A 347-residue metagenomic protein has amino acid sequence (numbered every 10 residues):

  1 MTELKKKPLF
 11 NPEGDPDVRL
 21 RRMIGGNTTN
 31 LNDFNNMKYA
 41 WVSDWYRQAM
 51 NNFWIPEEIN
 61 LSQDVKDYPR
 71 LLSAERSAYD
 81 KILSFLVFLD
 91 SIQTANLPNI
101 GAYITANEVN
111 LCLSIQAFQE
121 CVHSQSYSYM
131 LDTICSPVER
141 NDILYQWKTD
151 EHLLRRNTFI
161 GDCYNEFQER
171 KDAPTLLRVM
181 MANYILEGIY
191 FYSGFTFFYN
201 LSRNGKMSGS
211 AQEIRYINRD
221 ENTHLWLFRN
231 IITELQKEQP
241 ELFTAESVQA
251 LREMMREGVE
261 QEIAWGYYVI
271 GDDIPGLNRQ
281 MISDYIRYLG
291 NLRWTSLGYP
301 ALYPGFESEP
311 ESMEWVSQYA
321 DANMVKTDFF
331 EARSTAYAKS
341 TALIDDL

Functional and structural regions predicted by a protein language model:
T2-L347: Non-heme di-metal
